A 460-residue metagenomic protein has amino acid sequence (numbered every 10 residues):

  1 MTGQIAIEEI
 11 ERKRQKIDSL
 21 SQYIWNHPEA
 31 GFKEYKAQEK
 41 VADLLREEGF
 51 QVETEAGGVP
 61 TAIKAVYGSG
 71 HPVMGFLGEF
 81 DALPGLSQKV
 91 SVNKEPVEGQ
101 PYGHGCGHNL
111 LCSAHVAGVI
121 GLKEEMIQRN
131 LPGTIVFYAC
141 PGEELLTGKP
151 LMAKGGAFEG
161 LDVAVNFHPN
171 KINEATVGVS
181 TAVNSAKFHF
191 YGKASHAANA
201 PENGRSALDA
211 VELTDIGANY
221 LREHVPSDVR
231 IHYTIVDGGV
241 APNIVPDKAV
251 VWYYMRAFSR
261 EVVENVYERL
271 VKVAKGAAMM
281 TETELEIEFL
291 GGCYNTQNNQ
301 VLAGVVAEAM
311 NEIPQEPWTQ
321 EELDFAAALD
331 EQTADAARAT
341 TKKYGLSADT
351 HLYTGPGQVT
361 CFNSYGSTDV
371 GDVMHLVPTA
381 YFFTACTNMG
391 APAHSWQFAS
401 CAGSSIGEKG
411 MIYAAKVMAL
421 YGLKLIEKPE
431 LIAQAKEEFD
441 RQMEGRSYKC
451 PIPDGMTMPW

Functional and structural regions predicted by a protein language model:
T2, K13-L20, K33-L44, P72 (+17 more regions): General structural feature for long, well-ordered alpha-helical segments within catalytic domains of soluble enzymes
T2-H104, N109, S113-G133: Acidic/His- and Gly-rich active-site-bordering loop/insert found across diverse amide/peptide-bond hydrolases
I24, A65, F76, H108 (+8 more regions): Divalent metal-coordination and catalytic microenvironments
F32, H104-S113, P201-D209, S405-K416: Short, conserved micro-motifs enriched in small and acidic residues
E53-A56, E143, T176-S180, T360-S364: Short Gly/Pro-enriched turn/cap motifs at secondary-structure boundaries
T61-A62, L83, S91-G103, N109-L110 (+2 more regions): Histidine/acidic-residue-rich, glycine-tolerant segments that coordinate divalent metal ions
L77, Y191, F382-A385: Non-cysteine beta-strand/loop elements that form the S-adenosyl-L-methionine
E212-W460: Metal-dependent amide/peptide-bond hydrolase catalytic core, centered on the "pita-bread" metallohydrolase fold
